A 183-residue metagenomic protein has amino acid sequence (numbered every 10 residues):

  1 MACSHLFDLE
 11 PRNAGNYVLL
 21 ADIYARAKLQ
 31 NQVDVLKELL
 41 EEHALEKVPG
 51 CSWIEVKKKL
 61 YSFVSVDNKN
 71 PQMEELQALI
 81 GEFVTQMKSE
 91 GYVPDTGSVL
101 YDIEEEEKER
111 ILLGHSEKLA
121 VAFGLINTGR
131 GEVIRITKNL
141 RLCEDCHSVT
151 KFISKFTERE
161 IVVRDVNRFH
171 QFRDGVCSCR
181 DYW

Functional and structural regions predicted by a protein language model:
M1-W183: Terminal (and in a subset, N-terminal) low-complexity or junction segments at the ends of helical repeat RNA-binding
